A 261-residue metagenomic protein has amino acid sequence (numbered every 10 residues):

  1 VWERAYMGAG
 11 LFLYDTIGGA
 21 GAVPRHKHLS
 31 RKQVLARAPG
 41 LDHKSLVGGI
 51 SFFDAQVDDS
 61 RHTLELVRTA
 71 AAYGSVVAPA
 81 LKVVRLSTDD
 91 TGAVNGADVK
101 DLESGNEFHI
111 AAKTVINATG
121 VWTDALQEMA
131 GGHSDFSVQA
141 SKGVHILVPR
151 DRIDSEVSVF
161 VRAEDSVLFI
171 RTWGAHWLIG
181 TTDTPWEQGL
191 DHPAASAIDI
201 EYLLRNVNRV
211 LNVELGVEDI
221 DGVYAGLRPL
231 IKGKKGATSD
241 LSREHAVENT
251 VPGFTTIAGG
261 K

Functional and structural regions predicted by a protein language model:
V1-R37: Dinucleotide-binding Rossmann-like beta1-alpha1 core, especially the glycine-rich loop that anchors the ADP
D15, R25, L35-Y73, G96-D98 (+3 more regions): Helix-loop-beta segment of a Rossmann-like dinucleotide-binding subdomain
T69, E128-L178, T184-K261: C-terminal catalytic lobe of FAD-dependent flavoproteins
V76-A78, D221: General small-molecule cofactor/ligand-binding pocket signal
P79-N95: A conserved short coil-to-beta-strand element within the FAD-binding core of flavoproteins
A93-D98, D154-E156: Short, hydrophobic/aromatic-rich segments at coil-to-beta transitions
E103-T114, A118: Core beta-strand elements of the Rossmann-like FAD/NAD(P) dinucleotide-binding domain in flavoenzyme oxidoreductases
N117-H133: Flavin (primarily FAD) binding-site architecture
